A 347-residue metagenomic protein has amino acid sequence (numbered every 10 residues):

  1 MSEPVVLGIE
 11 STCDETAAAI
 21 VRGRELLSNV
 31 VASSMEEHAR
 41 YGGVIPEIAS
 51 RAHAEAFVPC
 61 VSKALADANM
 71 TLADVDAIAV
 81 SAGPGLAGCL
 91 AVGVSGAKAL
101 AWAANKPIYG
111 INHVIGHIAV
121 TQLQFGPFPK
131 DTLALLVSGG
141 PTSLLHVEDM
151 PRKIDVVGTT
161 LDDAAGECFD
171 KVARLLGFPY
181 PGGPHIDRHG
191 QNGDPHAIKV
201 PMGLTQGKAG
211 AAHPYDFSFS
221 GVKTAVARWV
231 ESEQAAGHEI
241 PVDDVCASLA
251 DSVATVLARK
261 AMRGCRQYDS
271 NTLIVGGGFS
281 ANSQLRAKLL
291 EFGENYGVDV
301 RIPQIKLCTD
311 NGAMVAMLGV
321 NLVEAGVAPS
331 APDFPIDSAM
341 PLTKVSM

Functional and structural regions predicted by a protein language model:
M1-P4, I111-L133, L318: Conserved phosphate-binding catalytic cores of ATP/NTP-utilizing and phosphoryl-transfer enzymes
P4-P84, H117: N-terminal beta-alpha supersecondary unit
T16-V21, A134-L136, T142-H146: Short beta-strand scaffold segments in enzyme catalytic cores
N29, T71, R188-L273, Q284-Y296 (+2 more regions): A contiguous, well-structured pocket-lining segment that forms one wall/lid of small-molecule binding clefts in soluble
L72-S81, D269-F279, R301-P303: Short glycine-rich phosphate-binding loop at a beta-alpha junction
V80-A104, Q124, S283-F292: Short Gly/Thr/Asp-enriched flexible loops that form oxyanion-binding sites at enzyme active sites
G110-I111, L290-V315, A328: Conserved phosphate-binding/catalytic loops in two-lobed NTP-binding clefts
G126, D149-D194, K223-T224, R228-Q234: Glycine-rich phosphate-binding loop plus the immediately following alpha-helix
